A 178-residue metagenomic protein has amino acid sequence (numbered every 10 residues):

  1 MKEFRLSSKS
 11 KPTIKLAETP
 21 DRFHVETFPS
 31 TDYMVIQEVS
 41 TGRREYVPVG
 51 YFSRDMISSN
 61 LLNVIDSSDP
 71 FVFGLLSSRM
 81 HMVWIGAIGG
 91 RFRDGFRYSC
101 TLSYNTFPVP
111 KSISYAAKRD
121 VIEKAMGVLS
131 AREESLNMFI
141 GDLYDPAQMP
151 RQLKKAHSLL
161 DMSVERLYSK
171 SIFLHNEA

Functional and structural regions predicted by a protein language model:
M1-A178: S-adenosyl-L-methionine
